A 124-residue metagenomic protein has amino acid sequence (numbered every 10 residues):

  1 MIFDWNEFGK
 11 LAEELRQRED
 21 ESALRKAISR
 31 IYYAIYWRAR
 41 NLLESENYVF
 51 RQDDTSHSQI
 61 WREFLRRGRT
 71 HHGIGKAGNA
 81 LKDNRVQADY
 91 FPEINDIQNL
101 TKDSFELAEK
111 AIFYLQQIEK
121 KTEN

Functional and structural regions predicted by a protein language model:
M1-N124: Terminal alpha-helical segments
